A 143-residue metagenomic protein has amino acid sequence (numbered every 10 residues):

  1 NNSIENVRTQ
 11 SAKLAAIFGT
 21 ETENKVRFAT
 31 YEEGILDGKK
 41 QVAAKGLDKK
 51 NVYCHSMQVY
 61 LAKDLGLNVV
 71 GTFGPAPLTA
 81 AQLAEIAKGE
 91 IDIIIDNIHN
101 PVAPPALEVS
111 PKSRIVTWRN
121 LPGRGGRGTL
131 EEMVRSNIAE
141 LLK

Functional and structural regions predicted by a protein language model:
N1-V52, G123-K143: Extracytoplasmic substrate-binding proteins
N2-I4, M57, G74-P75, H99-N100: Short coil/turn segments
N6, G89-K143: Structured C-terminal subdomain patch of bacterial secreted/periplasmic proteins
T20, L67, K112-S113: Short glycine/serine/threonine/alanine-rich loop segments
F28-E33, V70-A76, I93: Short, flexible loop segments at the rims of nucleotide/cofactor-binding pockets, characterized by
V42-K45, I86-D92: Short, surface-exposed connector motifs at secondary-structure boundaries
K50-H55, I93-N97: Short, hydrophobic beta-strand segments that form beta-sheet elements in well-ordered domains
Q58-E85, R119-R127: Alpha-helical, coiled-coil/dimerization segments enriched in small aliphatic residues
